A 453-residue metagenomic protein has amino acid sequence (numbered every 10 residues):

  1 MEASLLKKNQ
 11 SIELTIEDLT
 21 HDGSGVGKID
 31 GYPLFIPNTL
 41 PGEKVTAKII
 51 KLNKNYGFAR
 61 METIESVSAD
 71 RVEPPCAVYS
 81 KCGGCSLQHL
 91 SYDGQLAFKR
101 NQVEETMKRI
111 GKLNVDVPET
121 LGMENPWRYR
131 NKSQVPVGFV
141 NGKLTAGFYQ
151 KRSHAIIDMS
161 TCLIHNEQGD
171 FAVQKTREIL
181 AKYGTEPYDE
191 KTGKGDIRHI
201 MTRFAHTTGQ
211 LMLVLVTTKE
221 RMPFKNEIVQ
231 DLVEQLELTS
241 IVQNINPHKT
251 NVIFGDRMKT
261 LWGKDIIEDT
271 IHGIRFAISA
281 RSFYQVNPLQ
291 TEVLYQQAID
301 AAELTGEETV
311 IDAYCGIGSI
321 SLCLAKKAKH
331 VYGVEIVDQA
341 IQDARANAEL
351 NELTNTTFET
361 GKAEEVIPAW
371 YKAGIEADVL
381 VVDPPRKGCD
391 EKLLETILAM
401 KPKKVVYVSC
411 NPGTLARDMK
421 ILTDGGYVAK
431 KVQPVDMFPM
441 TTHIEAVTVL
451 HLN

Functional and structural regions predicted by a protein language model:
M1-P74, V78, F358, E365: Terminal RNA-binding accessory module
E2-E13, H21, E220, F224-Q235 (+1 more regions): Rossmann-like S-adenosyl-L-methionine
G25-D30, G147-Q150, V214-V216, A344: Short, acidic/hydrophobic/Gly-rich beta-strand patch recurrent on exposed beta strands that often constitutes part
E62-P74, G83-P187, M222: Extended interfacial segments that mediate partner engagement and assembly in macromolecular machines
W127-N131, G209, T442-H443: A short, glycine/Asx- and small/polar-enriched loop/turn that sits immediately N-terminal to a beta-strand
I200: Flexible loop/N-cap segments at domain edges
G209-L211, E307-E308: Nucleotide donor/acceptor-binding cores
